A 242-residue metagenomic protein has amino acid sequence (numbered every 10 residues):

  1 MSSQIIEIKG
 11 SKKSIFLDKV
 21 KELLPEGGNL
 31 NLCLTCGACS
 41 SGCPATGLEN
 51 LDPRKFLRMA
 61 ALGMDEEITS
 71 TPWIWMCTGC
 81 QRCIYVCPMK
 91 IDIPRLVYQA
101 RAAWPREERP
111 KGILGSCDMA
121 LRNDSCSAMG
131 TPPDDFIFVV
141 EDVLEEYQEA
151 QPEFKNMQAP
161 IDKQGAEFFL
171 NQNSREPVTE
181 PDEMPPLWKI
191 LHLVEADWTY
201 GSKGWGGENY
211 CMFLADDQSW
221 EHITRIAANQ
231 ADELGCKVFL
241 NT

Functional and structural regions predicted by a protein language model:
M1-M76: Ferredoxin-type iron-sulfur electron-transfer modules and their immediate structural context
L30, G47, A60-N241: Iron-sulfur-cluster electron-transfer modules
